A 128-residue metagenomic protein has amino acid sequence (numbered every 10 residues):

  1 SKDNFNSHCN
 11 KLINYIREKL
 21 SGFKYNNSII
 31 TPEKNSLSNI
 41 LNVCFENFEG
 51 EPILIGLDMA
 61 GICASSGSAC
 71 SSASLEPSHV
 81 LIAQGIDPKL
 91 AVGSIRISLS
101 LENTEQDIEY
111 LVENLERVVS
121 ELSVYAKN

Functional and structural regions predicted by a protein language model:
S1-N128: Pyridoxal 5′-phosphate
